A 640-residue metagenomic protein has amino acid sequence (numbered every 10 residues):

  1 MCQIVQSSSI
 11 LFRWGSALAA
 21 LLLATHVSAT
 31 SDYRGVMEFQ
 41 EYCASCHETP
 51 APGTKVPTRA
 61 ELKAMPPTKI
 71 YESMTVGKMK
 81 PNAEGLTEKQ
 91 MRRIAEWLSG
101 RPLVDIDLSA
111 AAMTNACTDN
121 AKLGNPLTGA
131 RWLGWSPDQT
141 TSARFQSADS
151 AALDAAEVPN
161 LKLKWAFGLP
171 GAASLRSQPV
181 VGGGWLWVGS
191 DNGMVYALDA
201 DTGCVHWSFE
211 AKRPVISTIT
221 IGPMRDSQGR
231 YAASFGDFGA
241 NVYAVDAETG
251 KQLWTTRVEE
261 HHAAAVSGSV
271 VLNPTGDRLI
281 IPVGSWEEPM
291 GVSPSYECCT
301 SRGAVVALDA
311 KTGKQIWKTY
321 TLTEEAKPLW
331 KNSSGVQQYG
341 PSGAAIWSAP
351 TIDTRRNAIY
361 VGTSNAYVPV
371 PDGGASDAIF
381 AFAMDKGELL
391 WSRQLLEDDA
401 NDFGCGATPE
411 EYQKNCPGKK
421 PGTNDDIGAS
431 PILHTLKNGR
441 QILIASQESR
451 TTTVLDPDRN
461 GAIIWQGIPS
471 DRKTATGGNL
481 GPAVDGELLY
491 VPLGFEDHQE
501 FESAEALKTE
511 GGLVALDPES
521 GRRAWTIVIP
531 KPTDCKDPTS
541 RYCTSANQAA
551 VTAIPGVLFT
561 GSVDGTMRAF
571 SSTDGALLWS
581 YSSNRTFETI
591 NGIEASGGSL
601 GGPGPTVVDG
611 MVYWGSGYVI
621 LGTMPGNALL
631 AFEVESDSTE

Functional and structural regions predicted by a protein language model:
C2-S16: Bacterial N-terminal signal peptides that target proteins for export
W14-H26: Bacterial N-terminal signal peptides
A24-E38, A111, T118: Electrostatic cytochrome c docking/interface patches
G35-P50, I70, I94, I463: The canonical Cys-X-X-Cys-His
Q40, A44-G53, T75, S99-G100 (+2 more regions): Detector for the c-type heme attachment site
S45, V56-P102, R278, A358: Extracytoplasmic electron-transfer domains, predominantly the class I c-type cytochrome c fold
N115-L163: Blade/loop signatures of beta-propeller domains
A155-P170, V195-V215, I221-R230, S234-A264 (+7 more regions): Extracytoplasmic/lumenal domain signature
